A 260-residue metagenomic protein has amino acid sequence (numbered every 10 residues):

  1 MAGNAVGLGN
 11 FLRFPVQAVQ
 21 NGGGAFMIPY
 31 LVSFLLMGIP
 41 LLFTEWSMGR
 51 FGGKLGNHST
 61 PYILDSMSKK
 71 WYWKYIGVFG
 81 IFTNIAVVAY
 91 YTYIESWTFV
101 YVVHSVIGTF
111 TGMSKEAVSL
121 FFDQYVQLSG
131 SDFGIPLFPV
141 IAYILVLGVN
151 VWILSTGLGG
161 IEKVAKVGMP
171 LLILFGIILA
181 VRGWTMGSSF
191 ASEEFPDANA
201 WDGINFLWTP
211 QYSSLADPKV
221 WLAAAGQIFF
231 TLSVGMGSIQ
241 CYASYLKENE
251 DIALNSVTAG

Functional and structural regions predicted by a protein language model:
M1-A2, P29-S68, M186: Juxtamembrane transmembrane-helix boundary signature
M1-S33, G237-L246, N255-V257: Transmembrane helix-boundary motif of multi-pass solute transporters/channels
G3, Y30-I39, I81-V106, I141-L154 (+1 more regions): Hydrophobic core segments of alpha-helical transmembrane domains in multi-pass membrane transport and ion-translocation
G3-G9, G49-F51, V87-Y93, I228-G235: Short helix-coil transition sites and intra-membrane helix breaks within transmembrane domains of multi-pass
F14, T44, E95, G157 (+1 more regions): Hydrophobic/aromatic residues in alpha-helical transmembrane segments
Q17-N21, F51, G56-F79, T92-G159 (+1 more regions): Inter-helical loop and helix-membrane interface segments of multi-pass membrane transporters/permeases
G23-L31, W71-Y90, E162-I173, A253-G260: Alpha-helical transmembrane segments and their helix-start/interface "positive-inside/aromatic belt" motifs in integral
E162-G260: Membrane-embedded translocation segments of transport machinery
